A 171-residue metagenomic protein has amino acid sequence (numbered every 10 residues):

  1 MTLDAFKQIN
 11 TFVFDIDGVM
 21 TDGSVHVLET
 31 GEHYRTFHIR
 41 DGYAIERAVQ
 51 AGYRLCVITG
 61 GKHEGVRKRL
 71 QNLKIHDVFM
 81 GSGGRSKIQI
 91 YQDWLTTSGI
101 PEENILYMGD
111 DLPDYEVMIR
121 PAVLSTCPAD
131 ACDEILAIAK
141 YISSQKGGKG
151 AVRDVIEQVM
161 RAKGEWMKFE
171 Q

Functional and structural regions predicted by a protein language model:
M1-I88: Alpha-helical substrate-recognition element adjacent to the catalytic core
T11, G65-Q171: C-terminal cap/substrate-recognition subdomain and adjoining C-terminal extension of metal-dependent phosphatase-like
